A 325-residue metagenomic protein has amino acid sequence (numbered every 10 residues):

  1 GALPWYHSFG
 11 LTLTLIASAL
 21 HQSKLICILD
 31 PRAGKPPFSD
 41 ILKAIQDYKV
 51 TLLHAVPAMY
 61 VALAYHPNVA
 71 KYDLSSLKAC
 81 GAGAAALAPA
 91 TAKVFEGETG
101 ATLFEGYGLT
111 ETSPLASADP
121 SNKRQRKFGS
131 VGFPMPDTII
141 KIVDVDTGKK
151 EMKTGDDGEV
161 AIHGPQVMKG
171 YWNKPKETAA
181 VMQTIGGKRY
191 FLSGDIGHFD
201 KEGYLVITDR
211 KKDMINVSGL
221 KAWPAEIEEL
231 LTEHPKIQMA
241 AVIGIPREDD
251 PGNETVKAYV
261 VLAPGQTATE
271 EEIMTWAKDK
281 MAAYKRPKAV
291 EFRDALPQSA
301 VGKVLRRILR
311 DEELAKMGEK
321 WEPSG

Functional and structural regions predicted by a protein language model:
P4, A84, G108, G132 (+2 more regions): Active-site glycine-centered loops adjacent to acidic/histidine catalytic or metal-binding residues that shape
Y6-T51, H66: Conserved AMP-binding/adenylation subdomain of ANL enzymes
L20-H21, L42, V50-A55, A64-R126 (+2 more regions): Gly/Ser/Thr-rich phosphate-binding loop
Q46, L53, G164, K169-G170 (+5 more regions): AMP-binding/adenylate-forming catalytic core of the ANL superfamily
N68, S76, G100, D137 (+4 more regions): Glycine-centered tight turns that cap/initiate beta-strands
F133-D137, G148-M182, A222: Conserved ATP/PPi-binding loop(s) of AMP-dependent carboxylate-activating enzymes
A282-V304, E322-S324: AMP-binding/adenylate-forming catalytic domain of the ANL superfamily
E312-G325: Acidic/polar alpha-helix N-cap and adjacent early helical turns within long charge-rich amphipathic helices/linkers
